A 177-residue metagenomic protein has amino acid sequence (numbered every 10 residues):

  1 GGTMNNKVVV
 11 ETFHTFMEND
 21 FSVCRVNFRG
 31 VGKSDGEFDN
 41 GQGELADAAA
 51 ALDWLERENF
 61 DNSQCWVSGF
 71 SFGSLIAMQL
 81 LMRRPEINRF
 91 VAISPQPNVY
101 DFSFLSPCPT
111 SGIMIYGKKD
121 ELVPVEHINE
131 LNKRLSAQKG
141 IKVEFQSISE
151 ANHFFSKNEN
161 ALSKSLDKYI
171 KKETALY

Functional and structural regions predicted by a protein language model:
G1-F60: Serine-hydrolase catalytic machinery in alpha/beta-hydrolase-like enzymes
N59-F70: Alpha/beta-hydrolase fold nucleophile elbow
G69-A77: Gly/Ala-rich beta-loop-alpha elbow adjacent to hydrolase catalytic centers
C108-P109, I113-Y116, D120: Short beta-strand/loop motif that positions the catalytic acidic residue of the alpha/beta-hydrolase fold
T110, P124-R134, N160: Short alpha-helix in the alpha/beta-hydrolase fold that links the catalytic acid
K119-V123, H153-F154: Acidic catalytic loop of the alpha/beta-hydrolase fold
K133-F154: Catalytic histidine neighborhood in serine/cysteine hydrolases with alpha/beta-hydrolase-type architecture
S156-I170: Post-His helix in hydrolase/transferase enzymes
